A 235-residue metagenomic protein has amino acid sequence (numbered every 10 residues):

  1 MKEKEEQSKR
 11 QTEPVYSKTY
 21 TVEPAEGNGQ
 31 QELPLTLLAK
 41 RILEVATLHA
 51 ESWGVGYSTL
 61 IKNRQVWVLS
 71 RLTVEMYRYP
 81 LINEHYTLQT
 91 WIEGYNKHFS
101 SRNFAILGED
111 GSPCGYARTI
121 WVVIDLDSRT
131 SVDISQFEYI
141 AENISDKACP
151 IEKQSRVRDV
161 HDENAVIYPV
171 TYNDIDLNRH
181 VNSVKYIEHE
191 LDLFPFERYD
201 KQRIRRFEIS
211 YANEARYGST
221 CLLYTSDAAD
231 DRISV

Functional and structural regions predicted by a protein language model:
K2-L69, C114-R118, I124-R205: Hot-dog-fold acyl-thioester-processing enzymes
A46, G94, F194, A229-D230: Generic short alpha-helical hydrophobic face used as a protein-protein interaction/packing hotspot
K62-L69, T73, Y199, S210-Y217 (+1 more regions): Short amphipathic alpha-helical patches
T73-E109, R206-S226: Hydrophobic beta-sheet segments that form the core/acyl-binding groove of ACP/CoA-dependent acyl-chain-processing
V132, T220, S234: Active-site-proximal flexible loops/turns
Y224-V235: Single conserved hydrophobic/aromatic residue that forms the stacking wall/gate of nucleotide- or nucleobase-binding
